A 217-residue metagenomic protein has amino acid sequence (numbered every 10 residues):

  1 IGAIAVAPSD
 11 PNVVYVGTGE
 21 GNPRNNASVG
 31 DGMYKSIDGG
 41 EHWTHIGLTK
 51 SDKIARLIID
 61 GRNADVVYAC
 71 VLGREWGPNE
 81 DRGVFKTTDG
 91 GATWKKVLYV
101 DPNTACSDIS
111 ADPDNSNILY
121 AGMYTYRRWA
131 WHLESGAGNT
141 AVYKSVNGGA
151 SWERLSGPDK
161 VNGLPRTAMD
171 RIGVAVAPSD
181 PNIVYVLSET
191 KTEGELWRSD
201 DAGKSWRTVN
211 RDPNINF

Functional and structural regions predicted by a protein language model:
I1-F217: Beta-propeller blade termini and top-face loops
